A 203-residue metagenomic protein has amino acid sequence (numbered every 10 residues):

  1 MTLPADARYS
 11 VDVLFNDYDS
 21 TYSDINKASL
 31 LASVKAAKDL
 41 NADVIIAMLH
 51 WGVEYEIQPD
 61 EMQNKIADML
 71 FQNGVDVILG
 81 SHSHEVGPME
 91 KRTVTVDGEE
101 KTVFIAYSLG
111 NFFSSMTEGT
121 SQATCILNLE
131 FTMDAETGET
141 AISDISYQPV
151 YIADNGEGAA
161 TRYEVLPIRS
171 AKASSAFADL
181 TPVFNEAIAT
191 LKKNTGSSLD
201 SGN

Functional and structural regions predicted by a protein language model:
M1-N203: Acidic, metal/ion-coordinating pockets
